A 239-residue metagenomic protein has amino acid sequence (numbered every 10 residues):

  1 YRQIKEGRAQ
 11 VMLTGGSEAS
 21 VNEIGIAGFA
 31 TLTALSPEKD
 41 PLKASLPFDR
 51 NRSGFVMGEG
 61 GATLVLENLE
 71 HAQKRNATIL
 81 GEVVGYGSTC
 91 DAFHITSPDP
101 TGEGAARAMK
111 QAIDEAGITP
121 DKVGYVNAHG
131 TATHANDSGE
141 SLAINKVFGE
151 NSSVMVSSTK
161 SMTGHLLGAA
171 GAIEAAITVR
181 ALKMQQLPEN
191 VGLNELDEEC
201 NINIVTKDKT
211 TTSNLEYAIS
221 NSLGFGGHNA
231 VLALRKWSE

Functional and structural regions predicted by a protein language model:
Y1-E18, V56-A77, H165-L187, L232: Active-site-proximal alpha-helical scaffold in enzymes
Y1-K43, S152, E174, E239: Cys-dependent condensing catalytic cores that perform Claisen condensation/acyl-transfer in fatty-acid/polyketide
A9-S17, T78-Y86, D121-A128, V154-S161 (+1 more regions): Beta-strand segments within the central parallel beta-sheet cores of soluble alpha/beta enzyme folds
A19-S45, G87-R107, T131-A143, M184-Y217: Active-site-adjacent elements of ketosynthase-type condensing enzymes
F29, V65, V83, V123 (+3 more regions): Conserved small-residue
T31-V56, S141-A172: Conserved catalytic cysteine-centered active-site region of acyl-thioester-dependent Claisen-condensing enzymes
D40-A116, Y125, E239: Condensing-enzyme catalytic core mediating Claisen C-C bond formation in acyl metabolism
A116-K122, N201-E239: Flexible, low-complexity linker/loop segments at domain and module junctions
